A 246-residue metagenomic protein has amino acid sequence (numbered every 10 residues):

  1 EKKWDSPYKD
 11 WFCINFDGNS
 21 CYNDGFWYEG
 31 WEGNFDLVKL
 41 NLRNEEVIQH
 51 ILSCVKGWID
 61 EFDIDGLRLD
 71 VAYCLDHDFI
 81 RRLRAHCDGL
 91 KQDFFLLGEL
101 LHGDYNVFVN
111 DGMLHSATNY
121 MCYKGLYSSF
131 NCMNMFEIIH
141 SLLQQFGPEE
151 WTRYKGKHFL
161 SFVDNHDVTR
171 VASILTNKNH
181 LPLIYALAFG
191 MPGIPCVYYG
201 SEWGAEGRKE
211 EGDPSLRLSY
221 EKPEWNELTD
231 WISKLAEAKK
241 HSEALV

Functional and structural regions predicted by a protein language model:
E1-G57, E61, L83-G89, N106: Substrate-binding/active-site clefts of carbohydrate-active enzymes
G33-I48, D65-C74, G125-M133, D167-N177 (+1 more regions): The substrate-binding groove and active-site-proximal loops of carbohydrate-active enzymes, especially glycoside
I48-I51, I80, L181, L228: Aromatic/hydrophobic pocket-lining residues that form the small-molecule binding cavity in soluble enzyme cores
D60, D70-Y154, L187, G204-K234: Active-site-proximal helices and loops of the catalytic beta/alpha 8
I64-R68, D93-L97, H158-S161, P195-C196: Structural preference for beta-strand elements that scaffold enzyme active sites
L97-G98, I194-G200, H241-L245: Acidic/polar loop patches that form or flank catalytic/metal-binding clefts of enzymes that bind anionic ligands
Y185-A188, P192-E206: Substrate-binding cleft of secreted/luminal carbohydrate-active enzymes
E227, E237, V246: Carbohydrate-binding surface patches
